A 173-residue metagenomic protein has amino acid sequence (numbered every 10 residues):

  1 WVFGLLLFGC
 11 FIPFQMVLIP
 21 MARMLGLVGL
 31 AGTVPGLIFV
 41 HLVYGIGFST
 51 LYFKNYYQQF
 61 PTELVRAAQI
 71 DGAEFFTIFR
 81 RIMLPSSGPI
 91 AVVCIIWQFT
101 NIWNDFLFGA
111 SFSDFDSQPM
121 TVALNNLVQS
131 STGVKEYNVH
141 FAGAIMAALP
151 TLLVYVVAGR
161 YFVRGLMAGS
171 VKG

Functional and structural regions predicted by a protein language model:
W1-G173: A structural signal for multi-pass alpha-helical bundles of membrane permease subunits that mediate small-molecule
